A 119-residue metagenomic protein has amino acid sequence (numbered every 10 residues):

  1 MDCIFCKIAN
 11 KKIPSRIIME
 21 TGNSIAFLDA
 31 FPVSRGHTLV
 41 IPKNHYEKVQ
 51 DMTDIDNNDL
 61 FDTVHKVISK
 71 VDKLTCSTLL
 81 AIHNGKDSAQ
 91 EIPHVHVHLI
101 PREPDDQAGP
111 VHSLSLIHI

Functional and structural regions predicted by a protein language model:
M1-I117: HIT superfamily nucleotide-processing domains
